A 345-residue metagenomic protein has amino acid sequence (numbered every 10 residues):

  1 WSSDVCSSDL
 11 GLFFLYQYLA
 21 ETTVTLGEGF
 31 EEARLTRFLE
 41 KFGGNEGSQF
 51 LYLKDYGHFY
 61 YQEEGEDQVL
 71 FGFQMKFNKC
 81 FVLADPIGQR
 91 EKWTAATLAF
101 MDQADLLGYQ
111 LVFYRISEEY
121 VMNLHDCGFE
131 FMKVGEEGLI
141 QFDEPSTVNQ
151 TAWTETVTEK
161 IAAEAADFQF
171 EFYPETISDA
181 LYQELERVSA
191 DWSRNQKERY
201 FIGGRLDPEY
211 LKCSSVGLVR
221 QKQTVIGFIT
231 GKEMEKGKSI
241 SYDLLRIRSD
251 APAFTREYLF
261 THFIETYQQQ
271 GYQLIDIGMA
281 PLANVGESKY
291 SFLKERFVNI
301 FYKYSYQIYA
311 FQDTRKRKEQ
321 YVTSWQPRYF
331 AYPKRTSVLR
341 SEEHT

Functional and structural regions predicted by a protein language model:
W1-S7: Short, small-residue-biased leader/transition segments that mark boundaries at the very start of proteins
L10-E21: Alpha-helical transmembrane segments
E21-D85, Y109, Y114-M132, E144-T158 (+3 more regions): A conserved beta-strand-loop-helix scaffold within acyl/acetyltransferase catalytic domains
P86-E91: Short acidic, S/G/P-rich loop/turn micro-motifs used as interaction or catalytic elements
F131-L139: A charged helix-plus-loop insertion that forms the helical arch/lid used to bind and gate nucleic-acid substrates
